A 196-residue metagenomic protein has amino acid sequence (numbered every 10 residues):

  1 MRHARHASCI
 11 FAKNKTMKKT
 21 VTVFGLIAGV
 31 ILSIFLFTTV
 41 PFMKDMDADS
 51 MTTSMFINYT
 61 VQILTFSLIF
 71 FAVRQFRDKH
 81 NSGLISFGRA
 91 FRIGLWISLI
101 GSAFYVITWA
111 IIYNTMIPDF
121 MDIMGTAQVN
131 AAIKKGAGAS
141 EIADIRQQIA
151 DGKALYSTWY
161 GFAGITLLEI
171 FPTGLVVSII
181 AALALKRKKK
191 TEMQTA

Functional and structural regions predicted by a protein language model:
C9-F76: Transmembrane alpha-helical insertion/packing segments
M17-K19, R187-A196: Short, charged juxtamembrane terminal tails flanking transmembrane helices
K19, V23, I27, R92-G101: Alpha-helical transmembrane segments of multi-pass membrane proteins
I31-T39, T65, I69, G101-Y105 (+4 more regions): Alpha-helical transmembrane segments of multipass membrane proteins
F71-R89: Membrane-helix interface/capping segments
I107-G136: Functional transmembrane-helix hotspots
A131-S157: Short membrane-interface loop/juxtamembrane segments of multi-pass integral membrane proteins
I149-P172: Individual transmembrane alpha-helix segments
